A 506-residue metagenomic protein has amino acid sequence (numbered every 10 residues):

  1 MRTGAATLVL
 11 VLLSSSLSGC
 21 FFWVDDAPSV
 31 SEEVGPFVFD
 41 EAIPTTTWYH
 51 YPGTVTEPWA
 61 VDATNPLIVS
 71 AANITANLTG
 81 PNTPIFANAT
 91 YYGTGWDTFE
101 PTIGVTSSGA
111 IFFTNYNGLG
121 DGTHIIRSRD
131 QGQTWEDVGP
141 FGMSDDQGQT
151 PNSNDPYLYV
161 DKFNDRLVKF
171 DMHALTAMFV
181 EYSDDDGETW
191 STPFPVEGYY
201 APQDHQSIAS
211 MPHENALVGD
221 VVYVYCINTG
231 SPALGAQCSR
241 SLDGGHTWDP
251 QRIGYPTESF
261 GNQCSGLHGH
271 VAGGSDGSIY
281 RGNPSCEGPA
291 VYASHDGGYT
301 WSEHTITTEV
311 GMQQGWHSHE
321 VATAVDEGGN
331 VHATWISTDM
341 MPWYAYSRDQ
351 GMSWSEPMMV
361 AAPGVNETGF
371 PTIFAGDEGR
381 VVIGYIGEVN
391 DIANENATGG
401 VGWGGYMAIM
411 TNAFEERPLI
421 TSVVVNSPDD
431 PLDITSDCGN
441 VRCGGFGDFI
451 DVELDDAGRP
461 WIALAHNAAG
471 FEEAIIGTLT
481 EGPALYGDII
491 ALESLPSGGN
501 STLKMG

Functional and structural regions predicted by a protein language model:
M1-P36, K504-G506: Secretory targeting signatures
E32-G506: Extracellular, repeat-based ectodomains that mediate carbohydrate processing or recognition
